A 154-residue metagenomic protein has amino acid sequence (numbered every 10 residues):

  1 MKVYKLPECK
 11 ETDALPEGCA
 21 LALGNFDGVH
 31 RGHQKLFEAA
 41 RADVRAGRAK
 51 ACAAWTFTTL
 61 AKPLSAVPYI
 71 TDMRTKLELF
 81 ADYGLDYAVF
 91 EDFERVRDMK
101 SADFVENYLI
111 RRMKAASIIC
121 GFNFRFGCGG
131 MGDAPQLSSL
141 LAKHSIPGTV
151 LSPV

Functional and structural regions predicted by a protein language model:
M1-V154: Nucleotidyltransferase catalytic core that binds NTPs
